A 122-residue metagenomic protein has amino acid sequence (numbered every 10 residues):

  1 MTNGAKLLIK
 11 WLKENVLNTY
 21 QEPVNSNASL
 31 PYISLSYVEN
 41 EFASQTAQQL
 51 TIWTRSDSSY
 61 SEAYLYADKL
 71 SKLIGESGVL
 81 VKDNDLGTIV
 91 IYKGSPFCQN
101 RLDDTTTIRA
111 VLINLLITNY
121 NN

Functional and structural regions predicted by a protein language model:
M1-Y20, S26-S29, S34-N122: Charged, amphipathic alpha-helical segments and their flanking helix caps
